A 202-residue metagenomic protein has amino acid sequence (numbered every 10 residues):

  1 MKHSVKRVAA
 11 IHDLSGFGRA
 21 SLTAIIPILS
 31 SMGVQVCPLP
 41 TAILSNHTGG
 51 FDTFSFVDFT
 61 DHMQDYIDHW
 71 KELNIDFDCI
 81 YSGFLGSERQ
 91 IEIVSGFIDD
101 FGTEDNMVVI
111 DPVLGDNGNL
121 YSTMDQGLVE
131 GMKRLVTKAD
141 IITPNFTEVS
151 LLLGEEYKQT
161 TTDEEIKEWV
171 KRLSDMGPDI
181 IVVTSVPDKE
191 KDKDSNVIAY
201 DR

Functional and structural regions predicted by a protein language model:
K2-I110, L114-S122: Conserved N-terminal subdomain of the carbohydrate kinase-like
T123-R202: Conserved phosphate/ATP/ADP-binding segment of small-molecule kinases
